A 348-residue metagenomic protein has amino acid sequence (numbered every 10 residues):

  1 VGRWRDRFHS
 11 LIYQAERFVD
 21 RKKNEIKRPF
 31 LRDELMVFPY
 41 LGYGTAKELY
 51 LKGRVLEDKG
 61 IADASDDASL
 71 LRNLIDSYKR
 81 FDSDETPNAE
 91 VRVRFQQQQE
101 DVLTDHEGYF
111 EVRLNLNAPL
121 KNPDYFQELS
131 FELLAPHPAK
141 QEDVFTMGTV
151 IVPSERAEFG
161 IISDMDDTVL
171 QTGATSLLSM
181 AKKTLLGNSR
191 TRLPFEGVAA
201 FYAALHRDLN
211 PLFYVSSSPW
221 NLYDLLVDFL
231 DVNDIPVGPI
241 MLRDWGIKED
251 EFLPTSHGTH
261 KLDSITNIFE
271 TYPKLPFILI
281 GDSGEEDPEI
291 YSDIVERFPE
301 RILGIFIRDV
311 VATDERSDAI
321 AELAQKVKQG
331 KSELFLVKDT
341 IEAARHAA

Functional and structural regions predicted by a protein language model:
V1-P153, T340-A348: Intrinsically disordered, serine/threonine/proline
G2-S10, S218-A348: C-terminal cap/substrate-recognition subdomain and adjoining C-terminal extension of metal-dependent phosphatase-like
L129, L134-P136, Y202, R207-P211 (+1 more regions): Non-catalytic interaction surface on structured domains
I151-R156, F269-T271: A short acidic-Thr-Gly-centered motif at the start of a beta-strand
F159-A174, Y291: Asp-based phosphoryl-transfer active-site loop
I162, F213-V215, I280: Short hydrophobic segments within beta-strands
V169-L193: Short, flexible helix-coil linker/hinge segments at the edges of structured domains or between repeats
G187-L212, W220-D224, T259, D263: Short, acidic loop-to-helix structural element flanking the phosphoryl-transfer center in phosphate-processing enzymes
